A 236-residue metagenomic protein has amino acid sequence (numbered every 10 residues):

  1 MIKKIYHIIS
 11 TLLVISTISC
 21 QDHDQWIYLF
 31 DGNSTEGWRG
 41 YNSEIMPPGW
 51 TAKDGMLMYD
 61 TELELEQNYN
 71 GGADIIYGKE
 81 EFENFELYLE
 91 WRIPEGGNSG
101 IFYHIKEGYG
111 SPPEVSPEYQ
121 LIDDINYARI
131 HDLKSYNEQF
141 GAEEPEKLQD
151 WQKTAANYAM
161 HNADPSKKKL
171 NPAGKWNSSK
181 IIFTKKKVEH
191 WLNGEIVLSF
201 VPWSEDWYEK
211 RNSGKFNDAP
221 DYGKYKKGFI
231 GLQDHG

Functional and structural regions predicted by a protein language model:
M1-D24: Bacterial Sec-dependent N-terminal signal peptides
C20-G236: Carbohydrate-interacting regions of secretory-pathway proteins
